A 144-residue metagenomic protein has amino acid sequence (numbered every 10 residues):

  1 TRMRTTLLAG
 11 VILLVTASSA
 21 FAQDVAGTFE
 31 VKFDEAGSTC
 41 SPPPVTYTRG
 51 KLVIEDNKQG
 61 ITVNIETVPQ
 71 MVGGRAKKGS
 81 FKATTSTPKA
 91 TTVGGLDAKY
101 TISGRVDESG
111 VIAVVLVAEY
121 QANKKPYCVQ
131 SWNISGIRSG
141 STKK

Functional and structural regions predicted by a protein language model:
T1-T6, G10: Positively charged n-region of N-terminal signal peptides that target proteins for export
A9-A17: Bacterial N-terminal signal peptides
S18-A22: Sec/Tat signal peptide C-region and signal peptidase I cleavage site
Q23-T62, P88-E108, E119-S131, R138-T142: Short, solvent-exposed loop/hinge segments that bridge or flank secondary-structure elements
L52-I54, Q70-A76, G136: Short, surface-exposed loop motifs enriched in S/T, G, D/E and P with embedded aromatic residues
K58-G60, K78-K82, S109-V111: A generic structural signal for beta-strand entry/edge sites
T67-S103: Mid-chain, structured segments of secreted extracytoplasmic proteins
I112-L116: Beta-strand-enriched cores of mature, soluble protein domains
